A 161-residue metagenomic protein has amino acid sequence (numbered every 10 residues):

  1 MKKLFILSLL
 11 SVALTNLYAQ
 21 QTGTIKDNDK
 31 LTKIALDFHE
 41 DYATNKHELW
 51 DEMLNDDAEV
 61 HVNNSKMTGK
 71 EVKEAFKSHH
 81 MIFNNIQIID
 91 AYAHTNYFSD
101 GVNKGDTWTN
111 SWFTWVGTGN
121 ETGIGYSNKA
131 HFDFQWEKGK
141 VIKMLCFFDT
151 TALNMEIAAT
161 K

Functional and structural regions predicted by a protein language model:
M1-D27: Bacterial Sec-dependent N-terminal signal peptides
Y18-E48, E52: Short, low-complexity N-terminal intrinsically disordered segments enriched in polar/charged residues
K26, K30, H47-G101, G105-T107: A solvent-exposed, acidic/Ser-Thr-rich amphipathic alpha-helical stretch
F38, L49-D51, A58, V72 (+3 more regions): Hydrophobic pocket/interface hotspot
N55-A58, S111-T114, F148-A152: Short beta-strand and adjacent turn/loop elements
N110-V141: Exposed beta-sheet edge and beta->alpha loop/turn motif
K143-K161: Low-complexity, intrinsically disordered terminal/linker segments enriched in charged and Gly/Pro repeats
